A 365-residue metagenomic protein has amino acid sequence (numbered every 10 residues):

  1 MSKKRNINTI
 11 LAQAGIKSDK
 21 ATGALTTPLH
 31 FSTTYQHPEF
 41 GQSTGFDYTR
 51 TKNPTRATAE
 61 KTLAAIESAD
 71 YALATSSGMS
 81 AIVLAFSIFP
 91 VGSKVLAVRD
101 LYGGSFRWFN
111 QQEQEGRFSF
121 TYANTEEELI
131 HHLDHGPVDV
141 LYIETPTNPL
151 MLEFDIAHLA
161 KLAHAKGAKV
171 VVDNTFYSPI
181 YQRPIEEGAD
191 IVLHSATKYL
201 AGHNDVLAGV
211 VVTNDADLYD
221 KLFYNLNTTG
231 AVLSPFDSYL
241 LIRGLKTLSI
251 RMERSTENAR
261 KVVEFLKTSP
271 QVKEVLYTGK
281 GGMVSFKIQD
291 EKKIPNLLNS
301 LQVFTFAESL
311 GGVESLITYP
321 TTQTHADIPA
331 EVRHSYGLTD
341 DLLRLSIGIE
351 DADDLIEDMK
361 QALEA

Functional and structural regions predicted by a protein language model:
M1-N53, E60-T62: N-terminal "arm"/small-domain region of PLP-dependent enzymes with the aminotransferase-like
S2, L11-Q13, A72-Q271, L276: Conserved PLP-enzyme active-site core in the AAT-like
L29, E39-T58, Y319-D341: Glycine-rich phosphate/pyrophosphate-binding loop and adjacent beta-alpha nucleotide/cofactor-binding cores
T34-V83, S87-I88, G104-Q111: Conserved N-terminal alpha-helix of the aminotransferase class I/II PLP-enzyme fold
S119-T121, R251, Y319-A365: PLP-dependent enzyme catalytic core of the Aspartate aminotransferase-like
T229-G230, L301-S309, A362-A365: A common structural junction motif
R243-I250, G282-Q289, R344-G348: Short, well-ordered beta-strand elements within core beta-sheets of diverse protein domains
R260-E314, I328-A330, H334: Conserved small-domain helix->loop->beta segment predominantly found in fold-type I
